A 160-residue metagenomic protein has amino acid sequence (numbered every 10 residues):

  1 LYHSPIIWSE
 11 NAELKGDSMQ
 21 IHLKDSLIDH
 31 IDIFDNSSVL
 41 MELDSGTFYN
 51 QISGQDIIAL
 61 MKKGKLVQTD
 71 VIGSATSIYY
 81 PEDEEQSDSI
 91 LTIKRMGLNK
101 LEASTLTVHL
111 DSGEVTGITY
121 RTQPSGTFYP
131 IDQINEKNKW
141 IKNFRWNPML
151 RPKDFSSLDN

Functional and structural regions predicted by a protein language model:
L1-N160: Structural signature for solvent-exposed beta-strand/loop edge elements and short helix-capping sites, enriched
